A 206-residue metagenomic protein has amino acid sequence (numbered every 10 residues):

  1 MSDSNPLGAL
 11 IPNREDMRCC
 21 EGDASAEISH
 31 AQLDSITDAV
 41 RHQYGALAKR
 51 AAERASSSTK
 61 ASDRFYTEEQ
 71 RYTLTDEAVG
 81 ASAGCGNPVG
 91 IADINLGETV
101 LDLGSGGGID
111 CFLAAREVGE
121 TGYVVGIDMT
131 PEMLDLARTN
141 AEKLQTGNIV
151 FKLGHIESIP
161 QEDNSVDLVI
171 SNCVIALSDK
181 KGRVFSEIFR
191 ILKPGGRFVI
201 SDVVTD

Functional and structural regions predicted by a protein language model:
S2-R64: N-terminal auxiliary segments of SAM/dcSAM-dependent transferases
K60-T99, D110-L113, E117: Conserved alpha-helix/loop element of class I SAM-dependent methyltransferases that forms part of the SAM/SAH-binding
L96, E157-L168: A short acidic, Gly/Pro-enriched loop at the edge of an enzyme's catalytic core that lines a small-molecule cofactor
T130-E132: Conserved SAM/SAH-binding beta-strand->alpha-helix loop
A137: Conserved SAM-binding loop
Q145-E157: Conserved SAM-binding strand-loop segment of SAM-dependent methyltransferases
D167-K180: A short SAM/SAH-binding and catalytic strip from SAM-dependent methyltransferases
G182-R197: A short glycine-rich, Lys/Arg-flanked "PGG" loop and its adjoining helix->strand segment in the class I
